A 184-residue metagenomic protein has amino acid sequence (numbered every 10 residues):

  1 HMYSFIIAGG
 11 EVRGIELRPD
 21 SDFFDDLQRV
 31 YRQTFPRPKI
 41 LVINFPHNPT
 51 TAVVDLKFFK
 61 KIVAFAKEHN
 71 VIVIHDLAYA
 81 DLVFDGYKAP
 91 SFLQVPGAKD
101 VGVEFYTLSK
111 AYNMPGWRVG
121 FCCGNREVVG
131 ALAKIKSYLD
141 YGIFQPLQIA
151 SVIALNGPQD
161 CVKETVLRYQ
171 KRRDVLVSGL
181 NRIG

Functional and structural regions predicted by a protein language model:
H1-G10: Substrate-binding/gating loop at the entrance of the active-site cleft, primarily in PLP-dependent aminotransferase-like
S4, D26, V54-F58, D85-K88 (+3 more regions): Residues at alpha-helix caps and immediate loop-helix transition turns in enzyme cores, especially N- and C-cap
S4, Q33, F58-K61, F65-H69 (+4 more regions): Alpha-helical structural signal in soluble globular domains
I7, R32, F84, Q94 (+1 more regions): Phosphate-coordinating loops and pocket residues in cytosolic domains that bind phosphorylated ligands
E11-R13, V101: Conserved beta-strand segments of alpha/beta enzyme cores
R13, L17-G86: Active-site phosphate-binding strand-loop segment of PLP-dependent enzymes
V95, K99-Q170, D174-I183: Conserved core segment of the aminotransferase class I/II
